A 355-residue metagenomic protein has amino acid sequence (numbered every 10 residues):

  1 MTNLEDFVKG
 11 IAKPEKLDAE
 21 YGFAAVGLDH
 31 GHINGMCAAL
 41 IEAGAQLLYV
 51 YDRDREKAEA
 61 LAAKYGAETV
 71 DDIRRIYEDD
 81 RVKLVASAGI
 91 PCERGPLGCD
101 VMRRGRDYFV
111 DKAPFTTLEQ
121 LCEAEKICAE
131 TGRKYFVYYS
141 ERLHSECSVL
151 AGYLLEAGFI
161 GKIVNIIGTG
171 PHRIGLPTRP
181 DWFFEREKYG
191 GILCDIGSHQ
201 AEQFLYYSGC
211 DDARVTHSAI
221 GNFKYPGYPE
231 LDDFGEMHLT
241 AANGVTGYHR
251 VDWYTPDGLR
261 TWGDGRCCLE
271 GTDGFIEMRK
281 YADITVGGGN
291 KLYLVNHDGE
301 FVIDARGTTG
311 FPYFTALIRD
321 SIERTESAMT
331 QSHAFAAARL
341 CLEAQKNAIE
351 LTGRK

Functional and structural regions predicted by a protein language model:
M1-A19, A25, L84-A86, C122 (+2 more regions): C-terminal helix-rich "cap/oligomerization" subdomain common to oxidoreductases
M1-K64: N-terminal Rossmann-like dinucleotide-binding module
T2-I11, A19, E202-D283, F314-T325: Contiguous beta-strand/loop segments that form the cofactor/metal-binding neighborhood of enzyme cores
I33, Y65-I127: Beta-loop-alpha module in the N-terminal Rossmann-like domain of NAD(P)-dependent dehydrogenases, especially those
C92, F115-P177: A contiguous active-site-proximal alpha/beta segment in oxidoreductase catalytic domains
Y138-E141, A157-T178, I192-Q200, A213-K224 (+1 more regions): NAD(P)-dependent dehydrogenases' Rossmann-like dinucleotide-binding region
Y138-E146, P177-A213, P229-D233, H333-A334: Mid-domain beta-loop-alpha active-site segment that forms a flexible, acidic cofactor/metal-binding surface
G258-K355: C-terminal active-site/capping subdomain that shapes the small-molecule cofactor and substrate pocket of enzyme
